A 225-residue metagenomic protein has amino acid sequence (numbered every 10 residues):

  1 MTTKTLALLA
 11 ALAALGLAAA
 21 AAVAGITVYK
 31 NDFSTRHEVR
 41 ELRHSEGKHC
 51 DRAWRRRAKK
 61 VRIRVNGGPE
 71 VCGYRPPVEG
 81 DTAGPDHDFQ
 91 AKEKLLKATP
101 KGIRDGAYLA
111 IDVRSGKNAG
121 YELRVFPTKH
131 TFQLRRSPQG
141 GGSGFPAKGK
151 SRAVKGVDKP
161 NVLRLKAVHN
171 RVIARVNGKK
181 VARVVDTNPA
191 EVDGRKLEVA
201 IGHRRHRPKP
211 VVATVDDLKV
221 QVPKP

Functional and structural regions predicted by a protein language model:
L9-A18: Bacterial N-terminal signal peptides
I26, R36-E70: Extracellular glycan-recognition surfaces and repeat-rich motifs
F33, D216-V220: Extracellular beta-strand elements of beta-rich domains used for carbohydrate recognition/degradation or cell-matrix
F33, F89-A91, K159-A167, V172-A174: Short tryptophan-centered beta-strand motifs in secreted/extracellular beta-sheet-rich domains of glycan-recognition
G67-R136: Secretory/extracellular carbohydrate-interaction modules and structurally similar beta-sandwich "look-alikes"
P138-R164: Short, aromatic/His-centered strand-loop micro-motif at the edge of beta-sheets
K179-K196: Short, solvent-exposed beta-strand-to-loop segments that form ligand-recognition rims of beta-rich domains
R205-D217: Extracellular carbohydrate recognition
